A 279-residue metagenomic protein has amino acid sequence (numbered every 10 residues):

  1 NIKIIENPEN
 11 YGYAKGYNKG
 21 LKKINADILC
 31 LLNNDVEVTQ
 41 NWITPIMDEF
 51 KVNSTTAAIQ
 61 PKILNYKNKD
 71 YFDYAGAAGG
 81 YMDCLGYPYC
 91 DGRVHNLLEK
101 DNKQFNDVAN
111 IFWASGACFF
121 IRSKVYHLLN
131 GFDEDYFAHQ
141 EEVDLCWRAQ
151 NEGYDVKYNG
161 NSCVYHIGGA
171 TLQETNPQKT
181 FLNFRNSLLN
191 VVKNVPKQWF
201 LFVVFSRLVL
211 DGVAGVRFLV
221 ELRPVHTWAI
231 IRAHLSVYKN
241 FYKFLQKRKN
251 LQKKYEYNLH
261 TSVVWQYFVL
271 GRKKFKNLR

Functional and structural regions predicted by a protein language model:
E6-I24, N34, P45: Glycine-rich, basic loop-to-helix element that forms the pyrophosphate-binding segment of sugar-nucleotide handling
E9, Y13, Y17, W42 (+3 more regions): Conserved donor sugar-nucleotide recognition element shared by glycan-biosynthetic enzymes
Y11, V36-E37, I63, F119 (+1 more regions): Acidic metal-phosphate-binding loop of nucleotide-sugar-dependent transferases
L29: Short aromatic/hydrophobic "clamp" motif used to bind/position activated sugar donors
V36-Y87: Conserved donor NDP-sugar-binding/catalytic core segment of glycosyltransferases
G79-I111: Short, flexible, basic/aromatic active-site loop/helix in glycosyltransferases
N106-C163: A short, conserved alpha-helix in the catalytic core of glycosyltransferases
E152-V263, F268: Active-site-adjacent helix/loop segment of glycosyltransferases that harbors family-specific signature motifs
